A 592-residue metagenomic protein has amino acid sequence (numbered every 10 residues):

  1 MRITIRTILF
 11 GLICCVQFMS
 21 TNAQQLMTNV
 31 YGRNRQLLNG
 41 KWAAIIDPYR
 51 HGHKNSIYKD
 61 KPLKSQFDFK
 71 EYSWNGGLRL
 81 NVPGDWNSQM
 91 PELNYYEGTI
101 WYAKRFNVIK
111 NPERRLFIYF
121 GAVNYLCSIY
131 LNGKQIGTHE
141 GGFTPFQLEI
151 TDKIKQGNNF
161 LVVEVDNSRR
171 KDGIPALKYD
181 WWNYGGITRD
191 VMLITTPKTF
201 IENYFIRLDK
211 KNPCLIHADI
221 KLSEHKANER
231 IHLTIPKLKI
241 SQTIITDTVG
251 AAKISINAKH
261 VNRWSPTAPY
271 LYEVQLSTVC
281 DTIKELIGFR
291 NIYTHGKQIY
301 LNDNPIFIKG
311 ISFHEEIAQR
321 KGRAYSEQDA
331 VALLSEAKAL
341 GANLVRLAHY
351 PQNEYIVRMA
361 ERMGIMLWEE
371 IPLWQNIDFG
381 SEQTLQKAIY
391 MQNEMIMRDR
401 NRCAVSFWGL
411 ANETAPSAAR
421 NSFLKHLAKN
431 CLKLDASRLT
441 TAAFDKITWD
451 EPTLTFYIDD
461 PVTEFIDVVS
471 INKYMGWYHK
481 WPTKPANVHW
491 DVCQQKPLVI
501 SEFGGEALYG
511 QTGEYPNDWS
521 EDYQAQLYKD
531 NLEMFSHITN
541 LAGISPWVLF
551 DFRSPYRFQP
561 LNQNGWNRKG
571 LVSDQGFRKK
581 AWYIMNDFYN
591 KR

Functional and structural regions predicted by a protein language model:
M1-L26: Bacterial Sec-dependent N-terminal signal peptides
A23-N87, V162-E164, R170, K529-L532: Accessory carbohydrate-binding/adhesion or oligomerization-edge regions at the termini of glycan-active proteins
T28-N29, I45-Y49, E92-F200, H225 (+1 more regions): Accessory beta-strand-rich segments of carbohydrate-active enzymes
T28-R33, Y204-R207, R263, S277-K338 (+2 more regions): N-terminal carbohydrate-binding accessory modules
Y130-I136, P236, V279-C280, N302: Short strand-turn-strand beta-turns centered on an Asx-Gly dipeptide
I154-N158, D219-H295: Extended acidic/polar, glycine-enriched regions that form or flank non-catalytic beta-rich accessory modules
P197-H225, N590-R592: Surface beta-strand/loop "capping" patches
H217, A332-L334, L344-F588: Substrate-binding/catalytic cleft of secreted carbohydrate-active enzymes, primarily glycoside hydrolases
